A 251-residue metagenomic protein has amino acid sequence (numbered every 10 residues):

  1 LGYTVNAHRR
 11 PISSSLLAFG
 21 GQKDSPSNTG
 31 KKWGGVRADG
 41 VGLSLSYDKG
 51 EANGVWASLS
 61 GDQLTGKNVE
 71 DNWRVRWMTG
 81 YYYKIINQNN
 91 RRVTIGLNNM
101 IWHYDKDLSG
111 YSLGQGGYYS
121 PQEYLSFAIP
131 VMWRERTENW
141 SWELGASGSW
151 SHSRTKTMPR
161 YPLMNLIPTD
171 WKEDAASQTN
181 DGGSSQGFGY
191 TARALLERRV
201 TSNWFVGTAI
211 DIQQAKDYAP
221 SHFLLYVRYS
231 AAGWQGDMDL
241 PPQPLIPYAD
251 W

Functional and structural regions predicted by a protein language model:
L1-W251: Gram-negative and organellar
